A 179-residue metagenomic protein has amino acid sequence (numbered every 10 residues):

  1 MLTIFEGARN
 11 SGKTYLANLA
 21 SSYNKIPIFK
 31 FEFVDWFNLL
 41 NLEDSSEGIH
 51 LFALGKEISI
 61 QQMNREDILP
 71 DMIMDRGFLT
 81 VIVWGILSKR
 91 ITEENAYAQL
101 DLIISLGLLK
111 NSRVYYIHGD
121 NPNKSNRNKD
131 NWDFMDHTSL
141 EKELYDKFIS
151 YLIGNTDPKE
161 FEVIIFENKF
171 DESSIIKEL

Functional and structural regions predicted by a protein language model:
L2: Walker A (P-loop) ATP-phosphate-binding motif of ABC ATPase nucleotide-binding domains
F5: Hydrophobic anchor at the beta1->P-loop junction of P-loop NTPases
N10: Walker A (P-loop) phosphate-binding loop of P-loop NTPases
K13: Conserved lysine of the Walker
N18-E66: Conserved substrate/cofactor phosphate-moiety recognition/catalytic segment in nucleotide-dependent phosphotransferases
H50-L109: Glycine-rich phosphate-binding loop used to anchor ATP phosphates in small-molecule kinases, encompassing both
W84, S88-L152: A glycine- and Lys/Arg-enriched "phosphate-lid" helix/loop adjacent to the NTP-binding pocket of small-molecule kinases
W132-L179: NTP-dependent small-molecule kinase module
